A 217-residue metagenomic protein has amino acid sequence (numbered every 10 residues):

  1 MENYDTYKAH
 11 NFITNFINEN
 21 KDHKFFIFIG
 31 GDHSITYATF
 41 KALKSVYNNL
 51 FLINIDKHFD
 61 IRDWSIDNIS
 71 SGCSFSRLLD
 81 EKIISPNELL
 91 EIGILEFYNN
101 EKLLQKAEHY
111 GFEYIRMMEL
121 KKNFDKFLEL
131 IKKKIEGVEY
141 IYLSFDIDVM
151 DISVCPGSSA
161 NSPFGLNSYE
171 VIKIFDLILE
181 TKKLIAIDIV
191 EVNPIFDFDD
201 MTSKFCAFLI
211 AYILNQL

Functional and structural regions predicted by a protein language model:
M1-L217: Conserved alpha-helical scaffold segments that buttress catalytic/binding sites
